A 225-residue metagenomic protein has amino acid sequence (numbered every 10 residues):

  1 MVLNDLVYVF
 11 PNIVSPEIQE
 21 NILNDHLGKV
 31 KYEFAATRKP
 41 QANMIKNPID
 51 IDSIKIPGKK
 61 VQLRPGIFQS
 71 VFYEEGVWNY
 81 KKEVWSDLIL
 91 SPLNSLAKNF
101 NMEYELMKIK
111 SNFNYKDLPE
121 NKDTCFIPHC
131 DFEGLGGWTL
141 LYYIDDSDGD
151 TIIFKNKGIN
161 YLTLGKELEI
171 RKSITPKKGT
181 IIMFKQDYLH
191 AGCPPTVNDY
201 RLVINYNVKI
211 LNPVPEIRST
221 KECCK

Functional and structural regions predicted by a protein language model:
M1-M102, C223: Non-heme Fe(II)/2-oxoglutarate
S86, N94, N99-I204, K209-C224: Catalytic core of non-heme Fe(II) oxygenases with the double-stranded beta-helix
